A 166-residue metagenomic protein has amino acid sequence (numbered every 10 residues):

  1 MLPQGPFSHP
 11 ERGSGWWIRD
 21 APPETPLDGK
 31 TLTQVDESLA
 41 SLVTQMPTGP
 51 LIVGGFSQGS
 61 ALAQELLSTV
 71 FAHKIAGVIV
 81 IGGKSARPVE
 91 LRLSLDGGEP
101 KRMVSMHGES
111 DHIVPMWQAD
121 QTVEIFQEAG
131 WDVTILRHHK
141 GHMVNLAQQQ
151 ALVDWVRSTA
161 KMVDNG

Functional and structural regions predicted by a protein language model:
M1-T48: Serine-hydrolase catalytic machinery in alpha/beta-hydrolase-like enzymes
R12-R19, G83-M103: Flexible "cap/lid" loop of the alpha/beta hydrolase fold
V53-G55, I81, M106: Short beta-strand immediately N-terminal to the catalytic nucleophile in serine-hydrolase-like folds
G54-G59, A63: Gly/Ala-rich beta-loop-alpha elbow adjacent to hydrolase catalytic centers
E65-T69: Active-site signature of alpha/beta-hydrolase-fold catalytic machinery across serine- and Asp/Cys-nucleophile hydrolases
H73-A86: A conserved short beta-strand
V104-H107, D111: Short beta-strand/loop motif that positions the catalytic acidic residue of the alpha/beta-hydrolase fold
W117-G166: C-terminal catalytic histidine-bearing segment of alpha/beta-hydrolase fold enzymes
